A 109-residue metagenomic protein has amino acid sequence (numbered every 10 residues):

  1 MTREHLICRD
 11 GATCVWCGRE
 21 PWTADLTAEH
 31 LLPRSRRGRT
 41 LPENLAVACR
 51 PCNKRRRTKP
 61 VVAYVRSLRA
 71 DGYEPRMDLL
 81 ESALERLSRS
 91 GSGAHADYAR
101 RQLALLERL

Functional and structural regions predicted by a protein language model:
M1-H5, P33-R39: Short, intrinsically disordered, charge-biased short linear motifs at domain edges
M1-L26, C49: Short cysteine-rich loop/turn motifs with clustered Cys
M1-T13, D78-G93, Q102-L105: Short, charged surface segments at domain edges that flank catalytic/cofactor-binding sites
T23-A24, R55-T58: Short, non-ligating residues that shape and space the ligands of small metal-coordination modules and catalytic
A24, R34-S35, R69: Short, solvent-exposed loop/turn segments at secondary-structure junctions
T27-L31: Histidine-centered catalytic micro-motifs used for acid/base chemistry in nuclease and nucleotide-processing active
R37-R55: Short beta-strand-alpha-helix junction that forms the catalytic/metal-binding core of metal-dependent nuclease domains
R108-L109: C-terminal, charged low-complexity interaction regions
